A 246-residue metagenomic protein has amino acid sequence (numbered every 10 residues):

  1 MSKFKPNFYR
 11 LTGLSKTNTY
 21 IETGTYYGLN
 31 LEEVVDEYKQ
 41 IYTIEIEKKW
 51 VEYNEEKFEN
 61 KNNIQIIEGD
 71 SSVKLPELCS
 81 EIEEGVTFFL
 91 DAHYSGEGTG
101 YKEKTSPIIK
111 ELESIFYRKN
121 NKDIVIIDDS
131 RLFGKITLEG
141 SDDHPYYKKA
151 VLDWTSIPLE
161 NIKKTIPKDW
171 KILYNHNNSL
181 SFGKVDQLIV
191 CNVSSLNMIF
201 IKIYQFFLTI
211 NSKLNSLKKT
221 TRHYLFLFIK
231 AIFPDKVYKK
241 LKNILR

Functional and structural regions predicted by a protein language model:
M1-F4, I46, W50, I67-D70 (+2 more regions): Soluble or luminal CAZymes and related metallo-dependent hydrolases
F4-L75: SAM cofactor-binding core of SAM-dependent methyltransferases, primarily the Rossmann-like beta-alpha-beta module
N63-Q65, V86, D123: Short, conserved active-site loop motifs that form the nucleotide-linked donor/cofactor pocket
G69-I82, K110-N121: Short amphipathic alpha-helices and their capping/turn segments at secondary-structure boundaries
E83-L90: Short SAM/SAH-binding signature in class I
Y94-F200: C-terminal substrate-binding/active-site "lid" region of AdoMet-derived donor-dependent transferases
N192-R246: Membrane-proximal basic amphipathic "stem/tether" segments
